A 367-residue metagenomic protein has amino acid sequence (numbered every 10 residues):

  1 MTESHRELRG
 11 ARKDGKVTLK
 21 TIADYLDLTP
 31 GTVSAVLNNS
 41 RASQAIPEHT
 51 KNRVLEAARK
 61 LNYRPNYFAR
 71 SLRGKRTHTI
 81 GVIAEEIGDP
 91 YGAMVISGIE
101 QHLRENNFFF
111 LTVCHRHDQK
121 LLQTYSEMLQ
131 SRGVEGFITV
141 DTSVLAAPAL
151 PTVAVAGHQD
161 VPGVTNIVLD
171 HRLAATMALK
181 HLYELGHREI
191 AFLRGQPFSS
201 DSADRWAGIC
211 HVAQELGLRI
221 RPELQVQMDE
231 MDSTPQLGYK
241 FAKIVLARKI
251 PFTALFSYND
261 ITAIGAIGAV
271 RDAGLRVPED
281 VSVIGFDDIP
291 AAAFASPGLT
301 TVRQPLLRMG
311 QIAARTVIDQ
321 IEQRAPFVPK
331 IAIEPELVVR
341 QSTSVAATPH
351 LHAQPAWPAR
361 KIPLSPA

Functional and structural regions predicted by a protein language model:
M1-D14, T18, K75-K180, E184 (+4 more regions): Alpha-helical recognition/docking segments in bacterial nutrient-uptake and carbohydrate-utilization systems
M1-R76, L364-A367: N-terminal helix-turn-helix DNA-binding module of bacterial transcription factors
Y25, P30-A35, L72-I87, H181 (+1 more regions): Short beta-strand segments enriched in small/hydrophobic residues
E85-M94, V113-L121, I167-M177, L193-K243 (+4 more regions): Hinge/beta->alpha junction and helix N-cap segments in small-molecule ligand-binding domains
S126, G133-V140, A191-R194, R248-N259 (+1 more regions): Periplasmic-binding protein-like
E189, I220-L224, R276-V283: Short acidic capping loops at alpha-helix termini that bridge into adjacent secondary structure
F241-A367: Flexible loop/turn connectors
